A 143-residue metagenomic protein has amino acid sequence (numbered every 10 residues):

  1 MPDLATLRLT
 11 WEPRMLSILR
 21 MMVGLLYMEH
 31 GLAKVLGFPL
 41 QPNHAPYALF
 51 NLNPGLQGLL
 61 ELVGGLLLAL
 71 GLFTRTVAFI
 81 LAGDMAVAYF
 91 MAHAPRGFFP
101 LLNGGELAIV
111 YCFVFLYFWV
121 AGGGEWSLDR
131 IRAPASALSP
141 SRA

Functional and structural regions predicted by a protein language model:
M1-L36, N51-L59, V63, L70-A143: Extended, low-polarity transmembrane helix blocks
Q41-N53: Perimembrane loop-to-helix junctions flanking transmembrane segments
